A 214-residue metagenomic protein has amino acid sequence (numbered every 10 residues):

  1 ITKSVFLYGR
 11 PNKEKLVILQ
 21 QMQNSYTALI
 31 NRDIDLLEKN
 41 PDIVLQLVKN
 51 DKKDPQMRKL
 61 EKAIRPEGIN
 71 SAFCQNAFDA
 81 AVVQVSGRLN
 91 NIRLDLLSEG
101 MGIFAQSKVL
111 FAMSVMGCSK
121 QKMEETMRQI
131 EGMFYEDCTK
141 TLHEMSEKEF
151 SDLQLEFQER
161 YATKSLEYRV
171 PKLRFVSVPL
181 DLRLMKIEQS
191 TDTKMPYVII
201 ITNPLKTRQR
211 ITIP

Functional and structural regions predicted by a protein language model:
I1-P214: Nucleic-acid substrate recognition interfaces
